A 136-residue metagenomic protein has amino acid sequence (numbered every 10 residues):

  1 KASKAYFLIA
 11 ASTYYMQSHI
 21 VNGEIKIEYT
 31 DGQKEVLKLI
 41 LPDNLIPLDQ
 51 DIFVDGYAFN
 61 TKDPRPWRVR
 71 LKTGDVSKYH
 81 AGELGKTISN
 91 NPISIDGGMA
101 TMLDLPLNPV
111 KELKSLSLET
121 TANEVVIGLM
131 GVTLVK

Functional and structural regions predicted by a protein language model:
K1-K4, A11-M16, N22-E24, K38-V135: Beta-sandwich interaction modules
